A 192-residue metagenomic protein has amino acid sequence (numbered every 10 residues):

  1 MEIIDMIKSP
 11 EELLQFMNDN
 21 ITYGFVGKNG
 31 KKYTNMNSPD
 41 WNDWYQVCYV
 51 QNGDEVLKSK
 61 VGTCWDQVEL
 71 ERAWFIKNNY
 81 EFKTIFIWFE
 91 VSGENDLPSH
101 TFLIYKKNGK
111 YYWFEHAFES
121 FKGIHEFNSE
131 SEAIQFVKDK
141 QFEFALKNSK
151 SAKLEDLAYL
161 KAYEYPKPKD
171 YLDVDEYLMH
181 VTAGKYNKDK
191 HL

Functional and structural regions predicted by a protein language model:
M1-L192: A structural boundary/capping signal
